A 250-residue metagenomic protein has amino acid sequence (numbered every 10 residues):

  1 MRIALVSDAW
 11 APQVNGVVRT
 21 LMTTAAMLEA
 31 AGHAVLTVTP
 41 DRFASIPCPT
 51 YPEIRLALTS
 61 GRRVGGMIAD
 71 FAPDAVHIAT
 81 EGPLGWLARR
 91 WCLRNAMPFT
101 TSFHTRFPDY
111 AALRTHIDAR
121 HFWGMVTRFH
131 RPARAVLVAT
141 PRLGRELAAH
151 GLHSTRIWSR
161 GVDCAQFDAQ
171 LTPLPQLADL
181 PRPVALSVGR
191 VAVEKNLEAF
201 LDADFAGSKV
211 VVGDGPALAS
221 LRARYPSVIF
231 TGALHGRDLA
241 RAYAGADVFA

Functional and structural regions predicted by a protein language model:
M1-F43: N-terminal subdomain of nucleotide-sugar transferases
A9-A11, V188-L197, G215-P216, L234: Short donor-sugar binding/catalytic loops of nucleotide-sugar-dependent glycosyltransferases, especially enzymes
I68, H130, R241-A246: Short alpha-helical donor nucleotide-sugar binding micro-motif in glycosyltransferases
D74, R134, A244-A250: Acidic donor-binding loop of glycosyltransferase active sites
P98-T100, D109-R128, V138: Nucleotide-sugar donor phosphate/pyrophosphate-binding loop at the beta->alpha transition of glycosyltransferases
G124-T172, T231: Donor nucleotide-sugar binding/catalytic pocket of nucleotide-sugar-dependent glycosyltransferases
Q176-V210: Conserved donor-binding/catalytic core segment of Leloir-type glycosyltransferases
L218-R241: Nucleotide-activated donor-binding/catalytic signature segment of Leloir-type glycosyltransferases, i.e., the conserved
